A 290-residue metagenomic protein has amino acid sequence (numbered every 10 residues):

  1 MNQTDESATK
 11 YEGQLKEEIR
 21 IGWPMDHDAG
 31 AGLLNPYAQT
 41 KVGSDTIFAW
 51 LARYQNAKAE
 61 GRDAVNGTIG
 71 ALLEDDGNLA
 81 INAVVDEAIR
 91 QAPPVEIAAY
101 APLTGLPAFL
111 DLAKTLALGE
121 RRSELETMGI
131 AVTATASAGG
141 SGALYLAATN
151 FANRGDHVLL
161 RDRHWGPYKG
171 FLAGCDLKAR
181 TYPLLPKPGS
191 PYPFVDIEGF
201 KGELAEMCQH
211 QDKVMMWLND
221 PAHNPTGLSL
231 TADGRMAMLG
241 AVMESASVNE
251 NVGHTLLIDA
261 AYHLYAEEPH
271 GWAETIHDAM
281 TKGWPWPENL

Functional and structural regions predicted by a protein language model:
M1-N35: Basic/polar N-terminal segments that are highly enriched at the extreme N-terminus, encompassing both cleavable
G13-W23, T40-A138: N-terminal small-domain helix-loop-helix segment of the aminotransferase-like
L15, G30, V85-I89, F200 (+1 more regions): Generic structural signal of hydrophobic/aromatic residues within well-ordered alpha-helices of folded domains
A29-G43, K187-Y192: Acidic/glycine-enriched edge-of-secondary-structure segments
P93-G253, H263-G283: Conserved core of the PLP fold type I
L257: Generic enzyme active-site microenvironment
A260: Walker B catalytic acidic pair
P287-L290: Class I S-adenosyl-L-methionine
